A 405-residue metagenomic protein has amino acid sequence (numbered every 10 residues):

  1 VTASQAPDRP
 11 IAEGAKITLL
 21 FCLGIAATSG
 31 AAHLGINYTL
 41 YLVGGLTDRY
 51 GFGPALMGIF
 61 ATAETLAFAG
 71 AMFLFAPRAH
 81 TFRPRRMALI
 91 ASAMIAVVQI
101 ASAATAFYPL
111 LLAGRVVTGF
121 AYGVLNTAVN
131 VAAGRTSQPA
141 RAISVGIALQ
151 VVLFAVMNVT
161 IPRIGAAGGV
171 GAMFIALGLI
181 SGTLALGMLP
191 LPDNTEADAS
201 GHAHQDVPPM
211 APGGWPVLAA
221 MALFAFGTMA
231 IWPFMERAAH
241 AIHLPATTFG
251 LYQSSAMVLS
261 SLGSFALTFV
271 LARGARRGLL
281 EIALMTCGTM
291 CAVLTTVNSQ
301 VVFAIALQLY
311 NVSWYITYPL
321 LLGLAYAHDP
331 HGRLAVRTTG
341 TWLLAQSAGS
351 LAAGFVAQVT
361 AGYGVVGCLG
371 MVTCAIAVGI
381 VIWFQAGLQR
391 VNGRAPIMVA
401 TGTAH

Functional and structural regions predicted by a protein language model:
T39-L40, G213-S254, S261: Extracytoplasmic gate region of multi-pass secondary transporters
G70-F107: Conserved MFS/SLC helix-loop-helix module at the cytosolic interface between two early adjacent transmembrane helices
A71-P84, G263-R276, A357-Q358: Helix-to-loop junctions at the C-terminal end of transmembrane segments in multipass secondary transporters
V98, P109-T118, V301-L309: Paired small-residue
G114-L149: Cytoplasmic helix-loop-helix junction between adjacent transmembrane helices in 12-TM secondary transporters
T136-P139, S144-D193: Helix-loop-helix hairpin linking two adjacent transmembrane segments in secondary transporters
G274-L321: C-terminal transmembrane helical hairpin of 12-TM major facilitator-type secondary transporters
H328-Y363, G370: A late C-terminal transmembrane helix in Major Facilitator Superfamily
